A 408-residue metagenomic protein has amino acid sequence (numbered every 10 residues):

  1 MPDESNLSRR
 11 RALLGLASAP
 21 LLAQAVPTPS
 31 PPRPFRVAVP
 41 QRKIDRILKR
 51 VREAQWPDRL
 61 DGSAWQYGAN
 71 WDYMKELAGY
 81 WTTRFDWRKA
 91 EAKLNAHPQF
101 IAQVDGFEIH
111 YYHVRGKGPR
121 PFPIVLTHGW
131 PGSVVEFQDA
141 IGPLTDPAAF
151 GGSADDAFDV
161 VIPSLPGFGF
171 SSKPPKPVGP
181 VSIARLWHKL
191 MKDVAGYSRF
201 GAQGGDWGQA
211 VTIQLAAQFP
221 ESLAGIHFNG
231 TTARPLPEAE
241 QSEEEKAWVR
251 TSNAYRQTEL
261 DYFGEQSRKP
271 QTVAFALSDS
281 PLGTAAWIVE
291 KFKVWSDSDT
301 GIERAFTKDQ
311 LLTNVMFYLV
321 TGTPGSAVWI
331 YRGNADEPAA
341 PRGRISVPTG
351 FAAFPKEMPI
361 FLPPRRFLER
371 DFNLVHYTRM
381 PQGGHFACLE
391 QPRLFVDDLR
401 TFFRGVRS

Functional and structural regions predicted by a protein language model:
P2-A19: N-terminal secretory signal peptides and thylakoid transit peptides that target proteins across membranes
R42-R115, R120, Q310, L319 (+1 more regions): Non-catalytic accessory segments flanking enzyme active sites
K89, V135, F150-G152, L165-V178 (+1 more regions): Glycine-rich "HGGG/HGxG" loop immediately N-terminal to the catalytic nucleophile of the alpha/beta-hydrolase
P121-G129: Short beta-strand element of the alpha/beta-hydrolase
P131-F137, P147-A148: Short substrate-entry loop that stabilizes the transition state in hydrolases
S182-F200: Conserved acidic catalytic loop of the alpha/beta-hydrolase fold
S198-Q241: Conserved hydrolase catalytic core segment
Q266-S408: C-terminal subdomain of alpha/beta-hydrolase-fold enzymes, centered on the catalytic histidine and its supporting
